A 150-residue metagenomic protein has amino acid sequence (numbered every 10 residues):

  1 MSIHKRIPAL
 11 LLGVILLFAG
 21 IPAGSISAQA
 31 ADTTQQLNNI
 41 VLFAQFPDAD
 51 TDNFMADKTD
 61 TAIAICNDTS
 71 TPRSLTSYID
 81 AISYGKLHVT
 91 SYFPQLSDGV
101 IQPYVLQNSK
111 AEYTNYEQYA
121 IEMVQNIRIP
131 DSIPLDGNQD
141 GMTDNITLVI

Functional and structural regions predicted by a protein language model:
M1, G24-I26, N108: Intrinsically disordered, low-complexity segments enriched in Ser/Pro/Gly/Ala and basic residues
M1-L11: Bacterial N-terminal signal peptides that target proteins for export
R6, V14, A28-T33: N-terminal prosegments of processed precursors
L10-F18: Gram-negative bacterial Sec-dependent N-terminal signal peptides
L17-S27: C-terminal segment of classical bacterial N-terminal signal peptides
Q29-I150: Propeptide-to-catalytic entry region of secreted or membrane-anchored zinc metalloproteases
